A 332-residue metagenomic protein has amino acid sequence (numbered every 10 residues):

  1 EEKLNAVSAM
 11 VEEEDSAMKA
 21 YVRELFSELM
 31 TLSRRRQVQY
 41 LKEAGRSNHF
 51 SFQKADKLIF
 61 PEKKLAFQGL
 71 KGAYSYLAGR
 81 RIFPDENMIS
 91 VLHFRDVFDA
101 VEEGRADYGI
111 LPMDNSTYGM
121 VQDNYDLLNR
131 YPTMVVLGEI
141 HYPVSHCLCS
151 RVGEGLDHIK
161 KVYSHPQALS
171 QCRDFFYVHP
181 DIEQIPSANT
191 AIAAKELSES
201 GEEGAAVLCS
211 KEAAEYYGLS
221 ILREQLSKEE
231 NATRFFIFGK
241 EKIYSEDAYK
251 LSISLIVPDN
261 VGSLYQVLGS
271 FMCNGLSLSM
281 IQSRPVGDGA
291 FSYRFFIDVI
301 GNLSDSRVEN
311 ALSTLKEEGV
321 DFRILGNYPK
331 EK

Functional and structural regions predicted by a protein language model:
E1-K332: Domain-level signature for soluble enzymes in the chorismate/prephenate branch of the shikimate pathway
